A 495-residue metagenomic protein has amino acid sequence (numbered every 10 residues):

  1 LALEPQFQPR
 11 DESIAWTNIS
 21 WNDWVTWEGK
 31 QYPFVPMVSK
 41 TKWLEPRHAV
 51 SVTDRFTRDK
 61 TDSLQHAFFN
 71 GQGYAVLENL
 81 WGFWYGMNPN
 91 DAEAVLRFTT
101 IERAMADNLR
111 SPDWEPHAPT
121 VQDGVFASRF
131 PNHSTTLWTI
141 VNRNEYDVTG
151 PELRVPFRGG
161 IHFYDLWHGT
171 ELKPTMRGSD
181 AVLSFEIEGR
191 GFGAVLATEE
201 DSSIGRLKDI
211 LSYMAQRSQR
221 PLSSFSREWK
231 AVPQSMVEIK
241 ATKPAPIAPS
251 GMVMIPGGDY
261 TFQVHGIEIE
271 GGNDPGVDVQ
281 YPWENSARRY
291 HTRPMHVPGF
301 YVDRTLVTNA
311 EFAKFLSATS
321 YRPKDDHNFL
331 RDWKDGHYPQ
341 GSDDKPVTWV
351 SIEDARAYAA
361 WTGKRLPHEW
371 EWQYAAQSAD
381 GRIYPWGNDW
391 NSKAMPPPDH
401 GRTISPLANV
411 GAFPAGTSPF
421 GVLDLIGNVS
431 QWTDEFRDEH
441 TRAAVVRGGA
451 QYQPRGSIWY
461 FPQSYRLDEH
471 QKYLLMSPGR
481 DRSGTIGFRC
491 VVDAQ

Functional and structural regions predicted by a protein language model:
L1-E93, E115, G124, H470: Glycan-recognition surfaces
Q8-D11, V76-L77, F83-P89, E145-V148 (+5 more regions): Flexible loop/turn segments at secondary-structure boundaries
V121-R158: Carbohydrate-binding surface patches
V141, Y164, L423-I426: Hydrophobic alpha-helical segments, especially N-terminal targeting/anchoring helices
H162-S184, V279, W283: Solvent-exposed beta-strand/loop surfaces of large extracellular or lumenal domains
S179-Y213: C-terminal beta-strand-rich structural cap/linker in extracellular carbohydrate-active enzymes
S202-W370, Q377-R382, Y473-Q495: Extended beta-strand/loop cores of jelly-roll/beta-sandwich
I255, R322, H327-K472, G479-G484: Functional-site microenvironments in short loops/helix caps that host divalent-cation chemistry
